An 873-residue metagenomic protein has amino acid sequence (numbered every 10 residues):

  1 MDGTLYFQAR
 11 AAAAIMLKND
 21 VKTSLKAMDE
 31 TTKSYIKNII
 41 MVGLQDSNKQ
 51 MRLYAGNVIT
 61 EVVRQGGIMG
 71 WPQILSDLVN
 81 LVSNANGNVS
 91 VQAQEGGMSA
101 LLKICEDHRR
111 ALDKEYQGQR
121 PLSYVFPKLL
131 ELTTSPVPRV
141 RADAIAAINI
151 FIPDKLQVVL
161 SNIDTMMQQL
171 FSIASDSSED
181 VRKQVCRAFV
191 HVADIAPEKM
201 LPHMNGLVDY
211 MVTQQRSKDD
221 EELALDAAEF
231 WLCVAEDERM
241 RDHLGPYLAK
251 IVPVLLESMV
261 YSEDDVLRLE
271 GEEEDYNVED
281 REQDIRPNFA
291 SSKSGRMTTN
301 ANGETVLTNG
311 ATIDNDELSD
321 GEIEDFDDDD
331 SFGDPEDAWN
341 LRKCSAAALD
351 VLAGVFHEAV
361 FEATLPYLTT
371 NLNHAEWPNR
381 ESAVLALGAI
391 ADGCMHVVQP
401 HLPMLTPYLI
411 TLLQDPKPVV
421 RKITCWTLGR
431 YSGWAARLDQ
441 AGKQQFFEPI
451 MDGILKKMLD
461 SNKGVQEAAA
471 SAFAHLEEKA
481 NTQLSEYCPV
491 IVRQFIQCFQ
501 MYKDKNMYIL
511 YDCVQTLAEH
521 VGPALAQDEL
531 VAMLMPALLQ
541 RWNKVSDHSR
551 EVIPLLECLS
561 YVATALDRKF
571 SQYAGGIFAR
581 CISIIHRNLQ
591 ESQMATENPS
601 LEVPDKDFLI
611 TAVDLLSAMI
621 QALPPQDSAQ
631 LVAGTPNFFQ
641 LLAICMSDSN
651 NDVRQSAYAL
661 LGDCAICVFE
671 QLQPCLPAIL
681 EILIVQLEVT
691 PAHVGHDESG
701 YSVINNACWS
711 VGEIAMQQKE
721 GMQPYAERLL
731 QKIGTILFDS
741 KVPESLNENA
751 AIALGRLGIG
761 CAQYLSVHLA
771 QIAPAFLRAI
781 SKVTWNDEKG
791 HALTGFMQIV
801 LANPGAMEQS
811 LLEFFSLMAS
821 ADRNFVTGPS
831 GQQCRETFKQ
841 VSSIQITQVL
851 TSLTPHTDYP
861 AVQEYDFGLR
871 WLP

Functional and structural regions predicted by a protein language model:
M1-P873: Karyopherin-beta/Importin-beta family HEAT-repeat alpha-solenoid scaffold
